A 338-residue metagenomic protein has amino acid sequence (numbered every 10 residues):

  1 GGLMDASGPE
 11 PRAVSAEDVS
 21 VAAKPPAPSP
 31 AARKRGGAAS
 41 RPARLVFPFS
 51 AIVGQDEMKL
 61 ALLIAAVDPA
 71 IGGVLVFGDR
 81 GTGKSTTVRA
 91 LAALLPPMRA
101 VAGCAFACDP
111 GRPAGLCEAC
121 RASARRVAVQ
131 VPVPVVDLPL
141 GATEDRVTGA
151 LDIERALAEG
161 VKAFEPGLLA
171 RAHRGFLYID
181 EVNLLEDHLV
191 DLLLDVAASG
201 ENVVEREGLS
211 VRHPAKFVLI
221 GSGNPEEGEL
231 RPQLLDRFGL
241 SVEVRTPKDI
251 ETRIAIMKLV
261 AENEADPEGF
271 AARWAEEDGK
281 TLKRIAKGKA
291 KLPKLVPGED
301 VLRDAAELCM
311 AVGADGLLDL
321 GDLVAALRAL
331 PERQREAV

Functional and structural regions predicted by a protein language model:
G1-L3: Short, Lys/Arg-enriched N-terminal segments with co-localized hydrophobic residues within the first ~10-30 amino acids
D5-A6, A13-D18, A23-P26, P30-T246: Conserved ASCE/P-loop NTPase catalytic core
L45, L234, R284, V301-D304 (+1 more regions): N-terminal alpha-helical segment
R146-G149, L230-K287: Conserved AAA+ ATPase core "coupling" helix
T148, D152, A286, L302-A306: Amphipathic, well-packed alpha-helical segments that form the structural scaffold of globular domains
L282-G298: An acidic intrinsically disordered interaction segment
K294-V296, D300-V338: C-terminal helical "lid" subdomain and adjoining coupling/linker elements of P-loop NTPases
